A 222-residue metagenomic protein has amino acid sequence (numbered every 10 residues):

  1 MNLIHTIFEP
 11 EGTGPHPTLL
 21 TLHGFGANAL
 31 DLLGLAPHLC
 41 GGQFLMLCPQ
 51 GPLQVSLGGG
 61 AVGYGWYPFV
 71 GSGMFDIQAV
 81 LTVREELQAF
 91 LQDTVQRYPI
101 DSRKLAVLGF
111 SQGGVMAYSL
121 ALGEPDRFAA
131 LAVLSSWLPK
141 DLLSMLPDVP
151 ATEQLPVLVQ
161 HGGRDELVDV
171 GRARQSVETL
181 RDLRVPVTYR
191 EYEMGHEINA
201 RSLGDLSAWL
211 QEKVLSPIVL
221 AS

Functional and structural regions predicted by a protein language model:
M1-I100: Serine-hydrolase catalytic machinery in alpha/beta-hydrolase-like enzymes
H23-F25, L108-F110, G162: Conserved alpha/beta-hydrolase "nucleophile elbow" surrounding the catalytic nucleophile
H38-G41, D148-Q154: Short, conserved loop/helix-junction motifs that constitute active-site signature segments in enzyme catalytic cores
Q50, L108, L134-S135, Q160 (+1 more regions): Alpha/beta-hydrolase-fold catalytic nucleophile elbow
R103-T152: Primarily recognizes the serine-hydrolase "nucleophile elbow" in alpha/beta-hydrolase and SGNH/GDSL folds
T152-V157, L183-V185: Short, proline-enriched alpha-helix->beta-strand connector loops that line the catalytic pocket of alpha/beta-hydrolase
V159-H161, D165: Short beta-strand/loop motif that positions the catalytic acidic residue of the alpha/beta-hydrolase fold
V170-S222: C-terminal catalytic histidine-bearing segment of alpha/beta-hydrolase fold enzymes
